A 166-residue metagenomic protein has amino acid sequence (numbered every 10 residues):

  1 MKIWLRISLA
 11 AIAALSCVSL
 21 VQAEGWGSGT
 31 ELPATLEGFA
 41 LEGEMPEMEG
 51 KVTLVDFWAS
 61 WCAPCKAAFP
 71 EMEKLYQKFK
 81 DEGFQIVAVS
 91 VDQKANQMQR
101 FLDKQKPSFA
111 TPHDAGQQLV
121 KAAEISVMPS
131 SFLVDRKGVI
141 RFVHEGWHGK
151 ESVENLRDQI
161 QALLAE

Functional and structural regions predicted by a protein language model:
M1-L9: Bacterial N-terminal signal peptides that target proteins for export
S8-C17: Bacterial N-terminal signal peptides
V21-G27: Boundary at the C-terminal end of the N-terminal hydrophobic targeting segment
S28-T53: A short beta-strand-turn-helix
K51-T53, F57-W61, V127: Short pre-active-site segment immediately N-terminal to redox-active cysteine/selenocysteine motifs in thiol-based
F57-K74: Conserved redox-active cysteine motifs that mediate thiol-disulfide chemistry, especially di-cysteine Cys-X(1-2)-Cys
Q99-K137: Short, internal strand/loop/helix patches that form the active-site neighborhood or redox-interaction surface
D135-E166: Thiol-/selenol-based redox modules, centered on thioredoxin-like and closely related oxidoreductase domains
